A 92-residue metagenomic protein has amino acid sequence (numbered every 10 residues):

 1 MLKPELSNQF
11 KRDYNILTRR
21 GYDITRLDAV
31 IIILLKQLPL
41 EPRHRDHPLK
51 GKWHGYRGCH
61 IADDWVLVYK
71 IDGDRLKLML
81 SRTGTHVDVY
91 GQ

Functional and structural regions predicted by a protein language model:
L2-K3, S7-N8, R43: Basic nucleic-acid-binding interfaces
K3, I16-T25, A29, C59-V66 (+1 more regions): Enriched for short, Lys/Arg-rich terminal
K11, K50, Y90: Nucleotide phosphate-binding site architecture
I33-H60: A short, surface-exposed loop/turn module that caps and links secondary-structure elements
